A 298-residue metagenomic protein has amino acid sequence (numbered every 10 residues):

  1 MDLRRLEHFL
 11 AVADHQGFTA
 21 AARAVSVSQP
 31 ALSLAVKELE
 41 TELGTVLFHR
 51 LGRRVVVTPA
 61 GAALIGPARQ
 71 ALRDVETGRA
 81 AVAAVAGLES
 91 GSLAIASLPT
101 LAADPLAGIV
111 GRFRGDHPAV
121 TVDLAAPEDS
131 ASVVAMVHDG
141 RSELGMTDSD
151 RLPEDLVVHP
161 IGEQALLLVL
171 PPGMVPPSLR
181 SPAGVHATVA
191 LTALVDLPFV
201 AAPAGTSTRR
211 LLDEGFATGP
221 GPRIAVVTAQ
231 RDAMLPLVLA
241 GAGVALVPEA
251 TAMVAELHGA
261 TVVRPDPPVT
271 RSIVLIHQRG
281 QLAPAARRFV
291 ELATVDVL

Functional and structural regions predicted by a protein language model:
V12-S28: Short helix-boundary/capping micro-motifs
E40-P59: A short LG(V/I)-centered, amphipathic sequence patch enriched for acidic residue(s) preceding the LG motif
E42-L43, L64-A86: Alpha-helical linker/hinge and terminal dimerization helices associated with HTH transcriptional regulators
G91-P153, T228: Central regulatory/effector-binding core of bacterial HTH transcription factors
S130-V133, H138-S142, T147, A201-T261: Hydrophobic hinge/microswitch elements
D148, R180-L191, V195-G219, A283-R288: Secondary-structure junction motif
E154-P160, Q164, D232-Q281: Beta-alpha-beta core module
P172, P176, T261-L298: A late-sequence structural motif
